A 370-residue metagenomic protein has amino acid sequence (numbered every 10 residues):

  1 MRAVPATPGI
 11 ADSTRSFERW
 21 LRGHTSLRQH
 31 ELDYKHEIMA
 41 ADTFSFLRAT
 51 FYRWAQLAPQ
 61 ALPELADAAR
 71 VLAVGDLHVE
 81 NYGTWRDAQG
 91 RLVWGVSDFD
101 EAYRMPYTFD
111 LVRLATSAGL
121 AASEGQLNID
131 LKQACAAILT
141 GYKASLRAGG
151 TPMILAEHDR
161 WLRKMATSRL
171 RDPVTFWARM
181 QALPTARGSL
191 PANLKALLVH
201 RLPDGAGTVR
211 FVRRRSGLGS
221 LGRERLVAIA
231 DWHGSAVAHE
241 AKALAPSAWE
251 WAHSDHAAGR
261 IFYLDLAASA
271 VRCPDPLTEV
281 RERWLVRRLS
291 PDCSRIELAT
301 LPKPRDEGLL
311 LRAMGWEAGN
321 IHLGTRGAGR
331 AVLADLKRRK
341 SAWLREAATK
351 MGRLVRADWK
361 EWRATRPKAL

Functional and structural regions predicted by a protein language model:
M1-V74, V79-A166, R201-L370: Conserved ATP-binding subdomain of kinase catalytic cores across diverse folds
R147-K195: Sequence-structural signature of the catalytic-core scaffold of metal-dependent phosphohydrolases that act on
